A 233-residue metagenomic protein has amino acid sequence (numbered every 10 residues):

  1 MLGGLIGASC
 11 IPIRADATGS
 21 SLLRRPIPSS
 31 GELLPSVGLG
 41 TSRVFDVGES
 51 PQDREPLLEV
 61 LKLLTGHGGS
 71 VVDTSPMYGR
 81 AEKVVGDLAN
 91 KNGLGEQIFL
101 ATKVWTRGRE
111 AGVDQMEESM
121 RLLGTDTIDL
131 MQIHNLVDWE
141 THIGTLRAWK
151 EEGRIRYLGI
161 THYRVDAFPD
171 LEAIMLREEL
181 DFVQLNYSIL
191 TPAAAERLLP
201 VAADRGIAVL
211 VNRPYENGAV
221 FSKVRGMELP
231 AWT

Functional and structural regions predicted by a protein language model:
L2-I98: N-terminal binding-site loop/beta-alpha segment at the start of enzyme catalytic domains that lines or forms
I27, L39, V72, V85 (+7 more regions): Conserved, mostly hydrophobic/aromatic
P28-L33, G86-E96, E117-G124, L146-E151 (+2 more regions): Acidic (Asp/Glu)-rich catalytic clusters
S42-R54, A101-E110, T161, T233: Active-site mouth loops of central-metabolism enzymes
S50-L64, R109-L123, V165-I174: Short, acidic/polar
E96-G108, D129-N135: A short, structured active-site edge motif that brings together acidic residues
M120-D138: Active-site groove signature of glycoside hydrolases
L136-T233: Beta/alpha (TIM)-barrel catalytic core signal, keyed to glycine-rich beta->alpha loops juxtaposed to Asp/Glu that bind
